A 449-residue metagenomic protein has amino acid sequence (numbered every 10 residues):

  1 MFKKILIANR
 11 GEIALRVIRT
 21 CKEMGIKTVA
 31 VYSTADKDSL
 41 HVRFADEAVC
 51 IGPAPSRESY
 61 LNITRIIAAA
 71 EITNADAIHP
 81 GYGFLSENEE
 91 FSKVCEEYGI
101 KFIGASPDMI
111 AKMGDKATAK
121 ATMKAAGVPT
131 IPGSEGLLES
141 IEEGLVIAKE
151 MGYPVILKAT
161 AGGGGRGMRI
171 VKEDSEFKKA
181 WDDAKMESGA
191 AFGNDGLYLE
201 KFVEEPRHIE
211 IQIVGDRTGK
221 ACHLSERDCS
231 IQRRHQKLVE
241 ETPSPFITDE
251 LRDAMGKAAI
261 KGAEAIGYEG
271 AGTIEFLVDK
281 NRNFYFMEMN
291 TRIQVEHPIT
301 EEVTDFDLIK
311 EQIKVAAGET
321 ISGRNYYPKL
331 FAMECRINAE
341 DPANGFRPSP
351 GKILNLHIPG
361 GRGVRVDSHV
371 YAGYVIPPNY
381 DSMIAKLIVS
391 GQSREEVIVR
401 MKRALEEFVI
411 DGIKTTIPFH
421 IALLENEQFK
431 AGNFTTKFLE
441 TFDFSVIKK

Functional and structural regions predicted by a protein language model:
M1-A125, L138-V146, E396: ATP-binding N-terminal substructure of ATP-dependent carboxylate-amine bond-forming enzymes
I7-E23, A48, E71-T73, E96 (+4 more regions): ATP-dependent carboxylate activation and anion-phosphoryl transfer catalytic cores that bind Mg-ATP to form
L40-H41, I147, G189, N325: Short secondary-structure boundary/capping segments
S59, F84, K112, L137 (+4 more regions): Alpha-helix initiation/capping motif
G133-S134: Conserved beta3 strand of the protein kinase N-lobe
V146-I156: Acidic/histidine-enriched active-site and ligand-binding environments that engage anionic O-linkages
A159: N-terminal nucleotide-binding beta1-loop-alpha1 segment
